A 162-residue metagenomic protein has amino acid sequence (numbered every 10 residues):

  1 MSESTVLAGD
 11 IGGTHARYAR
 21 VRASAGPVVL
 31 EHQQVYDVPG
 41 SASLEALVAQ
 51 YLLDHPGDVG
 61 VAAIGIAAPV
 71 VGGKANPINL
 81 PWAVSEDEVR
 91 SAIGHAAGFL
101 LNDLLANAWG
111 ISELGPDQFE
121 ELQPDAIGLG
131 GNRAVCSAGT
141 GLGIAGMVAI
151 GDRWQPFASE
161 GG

Functional and structural regions predicted by a protein language model:
S2-Q50, G161-G162: Short glycine-rich, Thr/Ser-proximal phosphate-binding strand/loop in the N-terminal lobe of ATP-dependent enzymes
E3-S4, D58, H95-A96, L129-R133 (+1 more regions): Short coil/turn connectors at secondary-structure junctions
I11, L104, T140: Active-site metal-binding loops of divalent metal-dependent hydrolases
T14-H15, A67, G141-A145: Gly/Ser/Thr-rich beta-alpha loop segments that engage phosphate groups in nucleotides
A23-P27, L80-A83, L114-L122, A149-F157: A glycine- and small-aliphatic-rich helix-loop capping segment at beta-alpha/alpha-beta transitions that lines
H55-L100, L105, W109-Q118, V135: Short beta-strand-loop/turn "lid" adjacent to the catalytic site in phosphate-handling enzymes
G128-V135, G141-G162: Glycine/GP-enriched mid-protein hinge/lid loop-to-helix segment characteristic of carbohydrate kinases
